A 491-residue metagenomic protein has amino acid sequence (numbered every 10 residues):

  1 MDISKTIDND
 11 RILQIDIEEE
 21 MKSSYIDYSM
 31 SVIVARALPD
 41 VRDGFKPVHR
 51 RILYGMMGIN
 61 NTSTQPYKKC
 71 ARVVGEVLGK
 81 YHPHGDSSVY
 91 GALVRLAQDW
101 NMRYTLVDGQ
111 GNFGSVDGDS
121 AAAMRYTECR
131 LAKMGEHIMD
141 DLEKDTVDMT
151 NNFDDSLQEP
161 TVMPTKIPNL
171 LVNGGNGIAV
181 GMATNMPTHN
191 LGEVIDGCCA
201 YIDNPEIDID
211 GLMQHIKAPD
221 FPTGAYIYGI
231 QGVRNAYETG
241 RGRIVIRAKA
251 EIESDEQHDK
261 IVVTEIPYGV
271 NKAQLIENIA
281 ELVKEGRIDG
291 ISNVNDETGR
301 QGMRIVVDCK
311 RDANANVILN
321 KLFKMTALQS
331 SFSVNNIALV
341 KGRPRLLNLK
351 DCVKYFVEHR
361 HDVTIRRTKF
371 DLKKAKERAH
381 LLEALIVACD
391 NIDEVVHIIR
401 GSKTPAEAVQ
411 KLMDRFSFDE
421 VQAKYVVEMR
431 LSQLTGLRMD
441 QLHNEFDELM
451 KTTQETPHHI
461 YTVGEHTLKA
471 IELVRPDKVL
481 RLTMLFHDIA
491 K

Functional and structural regions predicted by a protein language model:
M1-G240, R304-V306: Catalytic phosphate-handling regions of large nucleic-acid enzymes and associated NTPases
D8-L13, I17, N176, M182-K451: C-terminal interaction appendages of subunits in large macromolecular complexes
K22, I26, H49, L53 (+11 more regions): Short runs of predominantly hydrophobic/aromatic residues within well-ordered alpha helices that form helix-helix
S29-I33, M56, V74-L78, L93 (+6 more regions): Short alpha-helical scaffolding segments that buttress acidic/His motifs in well-ordered protein cores
I33-R36, M56-N60, V77-Y81, W100 (+8 more regions): Generic structural signal for hydrophobic core residues of well-folded globular domains
T161-K166, I288-N293, T453-P457: Active-site-adjacent structural elements in folded domains
P168-N173, E251-D255, E472-D477: A short acidic-Thr-Gly-centered motif at the start of a beta-strand
N444-K491: Acidic/His-rich, divalent-metal-binding segments that scaffold phosphate/diphosphate chemistry
